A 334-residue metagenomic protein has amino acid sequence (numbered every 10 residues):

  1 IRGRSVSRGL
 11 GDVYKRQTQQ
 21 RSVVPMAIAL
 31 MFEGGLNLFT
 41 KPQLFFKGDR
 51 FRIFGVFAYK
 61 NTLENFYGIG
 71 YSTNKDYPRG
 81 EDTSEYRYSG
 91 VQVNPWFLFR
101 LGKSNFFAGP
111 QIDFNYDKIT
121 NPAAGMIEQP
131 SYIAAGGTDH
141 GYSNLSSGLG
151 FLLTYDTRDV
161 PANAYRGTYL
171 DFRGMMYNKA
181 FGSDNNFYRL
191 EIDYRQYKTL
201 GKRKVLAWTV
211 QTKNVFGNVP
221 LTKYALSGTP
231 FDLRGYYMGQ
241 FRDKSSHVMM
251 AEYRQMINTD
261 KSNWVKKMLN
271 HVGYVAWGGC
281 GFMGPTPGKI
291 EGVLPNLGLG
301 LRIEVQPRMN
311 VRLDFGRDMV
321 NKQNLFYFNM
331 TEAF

Functional and structural regions predicted by a protein language model:
I1-Y14: Single conserved hydrophobic/aromatic residue that forms the stacking wall/gate of nucleotide- or nucleobase-binding
D12, L30, L44-F46, P95 (+9 more regions): Residue-level signature of outer-membrane beta-barrel architecture
V24-L30, T40, I53-L63, G68-T73 (+8 more regions): Transmembrane beta-barrel strands of outer-membrane/channel proteins
A29, L38, Q43-V93, T212-P230 (+2 more regions): Outer-membrane beta-barrel translocator/channel fold
D49-I53, S104-A108, V160-A162, G201-L206 (+2 more regions): Repeated loop/turn-to-beta-strand initiation elements of outer-membrane beta-barrel proteins
F54-A58, L63-L200, M283-G284: Transmembrane beta-strand segments of outer-membrane beta-barrel domains in Gram-negative and organellar OMPs
D139, L149-M268: C-terminal outer-membrane beta-barrel translocator/porin domains of Gram-negative envelope proteins and their
F151, M249, I303, K322-F334: Outer-membrane beta-barrel "beta-signal"
